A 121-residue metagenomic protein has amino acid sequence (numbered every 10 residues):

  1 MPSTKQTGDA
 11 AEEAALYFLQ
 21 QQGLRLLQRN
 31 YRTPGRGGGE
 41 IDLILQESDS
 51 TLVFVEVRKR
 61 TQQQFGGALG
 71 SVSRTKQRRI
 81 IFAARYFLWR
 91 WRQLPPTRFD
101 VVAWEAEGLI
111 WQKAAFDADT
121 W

Functional and structural regions predicted by a protein language model:
M1-Y31: Acidic-basic catalytic patches of nuclease active cores, encompassing PD-(D/E)XK and other metal-cofactor nuclease
G8, E12, G37, V72-Q77: Short, conserved glycine- and acidic-residue-centered signature motifs in active-site or ligand-binding loops
Q21, E47-T51, V102, A118-T120: Positively charged, solvent-exposed patches that mediate nucleic-acid binding
R29-G35, D100: Short, solvent-exposed loop/turn elements at beta->coil junctions and helix N-caps that rim active or binding pockets
G38, L52-F54, P96, L109: Structural motif
I41-Q63, I80: Conserved catalytic cores of phosphodiester-cleaving nucleases, focusing on short active-site segments
T61-A83: Mg2+/Mn2+-dependent nuclease catalytic core
W89-W121: Domain-level recognition of nuclease-like catalytic cores that cleave nucleotide substrates
